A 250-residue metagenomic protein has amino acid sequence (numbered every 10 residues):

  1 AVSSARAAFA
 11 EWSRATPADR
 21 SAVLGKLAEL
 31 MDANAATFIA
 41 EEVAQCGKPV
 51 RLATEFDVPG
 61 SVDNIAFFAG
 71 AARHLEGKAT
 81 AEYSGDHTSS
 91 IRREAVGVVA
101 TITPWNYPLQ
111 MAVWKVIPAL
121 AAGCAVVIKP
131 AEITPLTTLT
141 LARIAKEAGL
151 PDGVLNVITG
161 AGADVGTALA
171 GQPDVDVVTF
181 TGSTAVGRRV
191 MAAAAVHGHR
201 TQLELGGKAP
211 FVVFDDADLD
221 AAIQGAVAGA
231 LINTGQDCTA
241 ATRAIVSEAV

Functional and structural regions predicted by a protein language model:
A1-H87: N-terminal Rossmann-like NAD(P)+-binding subdomain of aldehyde/semialdehyde dehydrogenases
A5, R20, E42, I65 (+5 more regions): Residue-level signal for inorganic ion chemistry
K78-D152, D176, G198: Conserved small-residue-rich beta-alpha loop and adjacent elements that most often cradle the phosphate/pyrophosphate
T88-S89, N156-D176: A structured beta-alpha segment of the ubiquitous adenosine-cofactor-binding alpha/beta core
V99, N106, G162-A168, G182-R189: Beta-loop-alpha module in the N-terminal Rossmann-like domain of NAD(P)-dependent dehydrogenases, especially those
V116-I117, G166, G187, I223: Generic hydrophobic/aromatic pocket-lining and core-packing "Φ" positions
C124, K129-A131, T159, T181 (+1 more regions): Short beta->alpha connector loops at strand-helix junctions that form conserved, small/polar/Pro-enriched
A185-V250: ALDH superfamily catalytic-core signature
